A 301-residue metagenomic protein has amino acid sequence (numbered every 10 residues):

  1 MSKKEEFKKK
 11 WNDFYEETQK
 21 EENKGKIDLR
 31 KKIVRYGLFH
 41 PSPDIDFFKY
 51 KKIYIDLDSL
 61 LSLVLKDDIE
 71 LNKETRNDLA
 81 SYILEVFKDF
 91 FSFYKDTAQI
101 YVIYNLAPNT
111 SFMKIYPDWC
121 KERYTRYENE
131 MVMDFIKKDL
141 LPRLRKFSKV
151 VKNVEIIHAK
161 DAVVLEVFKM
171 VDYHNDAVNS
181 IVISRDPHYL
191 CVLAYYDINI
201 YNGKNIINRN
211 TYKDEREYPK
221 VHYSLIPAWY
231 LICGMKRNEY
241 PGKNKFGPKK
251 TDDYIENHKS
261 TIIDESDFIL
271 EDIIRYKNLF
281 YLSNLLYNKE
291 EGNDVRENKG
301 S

Functional and structural regions predicted by a protein language model:
S2-C120: Non-catalytic, usually N-terminal nucleic-acid engagement modules in DNA/RNA processing proteins
S2-S42, T97, T125-G300: Extended two-metal-dependent nuclease catalytic cores across DNA- and RNA-processing enzymes
